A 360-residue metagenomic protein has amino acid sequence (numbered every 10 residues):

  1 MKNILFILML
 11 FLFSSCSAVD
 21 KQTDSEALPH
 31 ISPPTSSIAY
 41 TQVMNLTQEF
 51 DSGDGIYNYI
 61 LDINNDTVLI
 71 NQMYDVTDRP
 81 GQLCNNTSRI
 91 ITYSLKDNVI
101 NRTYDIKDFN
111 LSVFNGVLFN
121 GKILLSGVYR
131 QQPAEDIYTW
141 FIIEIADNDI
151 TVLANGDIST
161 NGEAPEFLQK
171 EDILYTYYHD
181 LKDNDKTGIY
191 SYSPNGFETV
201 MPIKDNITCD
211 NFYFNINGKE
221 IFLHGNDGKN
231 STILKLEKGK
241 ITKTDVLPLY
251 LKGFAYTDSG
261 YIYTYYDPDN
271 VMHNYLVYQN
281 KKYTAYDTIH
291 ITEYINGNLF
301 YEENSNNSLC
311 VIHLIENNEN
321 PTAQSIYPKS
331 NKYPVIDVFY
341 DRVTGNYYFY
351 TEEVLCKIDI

Functional and structural regions predicted by a protein language model:
M1-I4: Positively charged n-region of N-terminal signal peptides that target proteins for export
L12-S15: C-terminal motif of bacterial Sec signal peptides marking the signal peptidase cleavage site
S17-V19: Bacterial signal peptide processing site
L28-S52, P80-D105, E135-N155, N184-I203 (+4 more regions): Surface-exposed loop/turn elements that mediate protein-protein interactions on large endomembrane-trafficking
D54-D62, N110-V117, S159-K170, N206-I216 (+3 more regions): Repeated scaffold domains used in trafficking and secretory/extracellular systems, primarily beta-propellers
Y57-N58, D62-W140: Post-signal peptide N-terminal segment of secreted/secretory-pathway proteins
D66-Q82, G121-R130, D172-D180, K219-G225 (+3 more regions): Short beta-strand elements that form the blades of beta-propeller/WD-repeat-like and other beta-sheet-rich scaffold
P334-I360: Blade-level signature of beta-propeller repeat domains, shared across WD40, Kelch, NHL, RCC1 and BNR/Asp-box propellers
